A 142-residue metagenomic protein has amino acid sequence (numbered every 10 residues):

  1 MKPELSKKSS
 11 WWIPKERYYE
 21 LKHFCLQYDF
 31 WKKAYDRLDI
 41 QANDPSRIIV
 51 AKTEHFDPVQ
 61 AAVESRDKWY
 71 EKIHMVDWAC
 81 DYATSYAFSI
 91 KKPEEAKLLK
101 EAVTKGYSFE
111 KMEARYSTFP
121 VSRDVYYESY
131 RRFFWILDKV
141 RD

Functional and structural regions predicted by a protein language model:
M1-S89: N-terminal interaction/assembly modules
E20, E94-L98, S129: Residue-level detector of well-ordered alpha-helical segments, enriched for hydrophobic/aromatic packing positions
S89, K111-M112, K139: Short, solvent-exposed secondary-structure capping/transition elements
I90-S108: Short amphipathic alpha helix immediately N-terminal
A102-V103, Y116, Y130: A general structural motif at alpha-helix termini
G106-S122: Helix-turn-helix DNA-binding module
Y126-V140: DNA major-groove recognition helices of helix-turn-helix
